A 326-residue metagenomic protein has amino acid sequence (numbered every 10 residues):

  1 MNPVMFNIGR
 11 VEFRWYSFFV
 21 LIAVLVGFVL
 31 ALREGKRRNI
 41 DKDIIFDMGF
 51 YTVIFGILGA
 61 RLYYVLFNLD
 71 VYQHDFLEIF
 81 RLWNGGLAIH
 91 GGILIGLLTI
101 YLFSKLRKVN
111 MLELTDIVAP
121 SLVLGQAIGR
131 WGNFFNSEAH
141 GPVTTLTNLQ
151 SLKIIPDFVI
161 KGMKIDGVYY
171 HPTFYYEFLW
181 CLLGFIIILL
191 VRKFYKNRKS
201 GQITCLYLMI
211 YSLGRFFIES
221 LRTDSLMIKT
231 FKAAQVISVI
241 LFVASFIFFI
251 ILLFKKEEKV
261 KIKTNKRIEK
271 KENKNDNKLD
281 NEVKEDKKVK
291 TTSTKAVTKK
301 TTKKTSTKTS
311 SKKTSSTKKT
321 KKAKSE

Functional and structural regions predicted by a protein language model:
M1-K284, E326: A feature for loop-to-transmembrane-helix boundaries and adjacent hydrophobic helices in multi-pass integral membrane
E282-E326: Intrinsically disordered, polybasic Lys/Arg-rich low-complexity tracts
